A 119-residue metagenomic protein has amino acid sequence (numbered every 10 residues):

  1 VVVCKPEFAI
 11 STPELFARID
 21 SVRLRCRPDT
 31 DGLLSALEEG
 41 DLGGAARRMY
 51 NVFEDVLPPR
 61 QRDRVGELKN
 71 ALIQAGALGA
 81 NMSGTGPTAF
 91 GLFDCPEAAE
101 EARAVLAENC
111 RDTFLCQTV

Functional and structural regions predicted by a protein language model:
V1-G79, D94-E100, A104, R111 (+1 more regions): Conserved, helical-rich catalytic subdomain that frames metal- and/or nucleotide-binding sites in enzyme alpha/beta
M82-D94: N-terminal pre-core extensions flanking Radical SAM catalytic domains
